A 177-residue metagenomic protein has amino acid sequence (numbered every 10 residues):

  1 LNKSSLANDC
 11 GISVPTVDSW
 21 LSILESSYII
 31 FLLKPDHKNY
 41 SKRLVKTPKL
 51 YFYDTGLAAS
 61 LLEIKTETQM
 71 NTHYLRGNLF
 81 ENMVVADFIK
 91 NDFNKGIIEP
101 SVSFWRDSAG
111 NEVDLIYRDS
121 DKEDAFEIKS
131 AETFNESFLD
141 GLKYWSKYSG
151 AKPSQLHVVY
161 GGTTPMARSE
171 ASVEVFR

Functional and structural regions predicted by a protein language model:
L1-E123: Accessory nucleic acid-recognition modules appended to NTPase machines
S41-K42, Y148, P165: Short secondary-structure boundary/capping segments
S60, N135-E136, P165-S169: Switch/connector loops and helix/strand junctions flanking conserved nucleotide-binding motifs in nucleotide-processing
R106, K129, V159-Y160: Short beta-strand/turn micro-motifs composed of small residues that flank or help shape donor/cofactor-binding pockets
R118, E123-F134: Active-site ExK catalytic segment of metal-dependent nucleases
A125, H157-V158: Structural beta-sheet core signal
A131, E136-K152, L156: Short, charged, amphipathic alpha-helix that recurs within catalytic cores of restriction-modification and other
G161-R177: Domain-level recognition of nuclease-like catalytic cores that cleave nucleotide substrates
